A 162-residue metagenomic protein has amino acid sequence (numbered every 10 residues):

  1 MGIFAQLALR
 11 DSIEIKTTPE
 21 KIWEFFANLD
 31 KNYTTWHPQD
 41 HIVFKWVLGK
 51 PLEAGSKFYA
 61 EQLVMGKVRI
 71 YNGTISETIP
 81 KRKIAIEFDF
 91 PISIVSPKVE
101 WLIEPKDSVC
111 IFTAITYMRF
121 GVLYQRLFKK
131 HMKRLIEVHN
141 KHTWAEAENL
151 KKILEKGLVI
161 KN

Functional and structural regions predicted by a protein language model:
M1-L48: Hydrophobic ligand-binding cavity/cleft-lining segments
A8-R10, V68-N72, V95-V99: Short, surface-exposed coil-to-beta transition loops
S12-K16, T74, L102: Generic structural detector for well-ordered beta-strands
T18, P80-K81, K106-V109: Short strand-connecting beta-turns/loops that link adjacent beta-strands
T18-K21, V138, H142: Short amphipathic alpha-helical segments
A27, N140, W144-E148: Generic alpha-helical structural signal
F44-I92, I111, A145-K161: Glycine-rich portal/gate segments that line the openings of hydrophobic small-molecule binding cavities
F88-K141, K161: Beta-strand/loop substructures that line and gate deep hydrophobic ligand-binding cavities in soluble
